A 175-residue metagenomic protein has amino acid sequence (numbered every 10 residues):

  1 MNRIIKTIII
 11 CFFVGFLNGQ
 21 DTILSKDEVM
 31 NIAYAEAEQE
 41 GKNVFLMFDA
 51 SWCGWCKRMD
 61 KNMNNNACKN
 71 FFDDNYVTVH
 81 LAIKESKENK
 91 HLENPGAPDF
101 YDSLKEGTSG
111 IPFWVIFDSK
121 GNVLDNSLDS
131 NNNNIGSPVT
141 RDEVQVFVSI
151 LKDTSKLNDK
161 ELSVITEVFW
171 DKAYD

Functional and structural regions predicted by a protein language model:
M1-T22: Bacterial Sec-dependent N-terminal signal peptides
G19-A35: N-terminal "domain-start" segment that seeds a small globular fold
I23-K26, K69-A97: Thiol-based oxidoreductase modules, predominantly thioredoxin-like and allied folds used for disulfide exchange
E40-C53: Short active-site neighborhood of thiol/selenol oxidoreductases, capturing the structured segment around
V44-M47, V77-L81, F113-I116, V123-N126: Structural recognition of the beta-strand scaffold that forms the well-ordered cores of secreted hydrolase catalytic
S51-R58, P112-V115: C-type cytochrome heme c attachment motif
C56-D73: Typically the conserved alpha-helix immediately C-terminal to a functionally engaged Cys/Sec in thioredoxin-like
D102-L162: Non-catalytic, surface beta->alpha helical segment in thiol-disulfide oxidoreductase systems
